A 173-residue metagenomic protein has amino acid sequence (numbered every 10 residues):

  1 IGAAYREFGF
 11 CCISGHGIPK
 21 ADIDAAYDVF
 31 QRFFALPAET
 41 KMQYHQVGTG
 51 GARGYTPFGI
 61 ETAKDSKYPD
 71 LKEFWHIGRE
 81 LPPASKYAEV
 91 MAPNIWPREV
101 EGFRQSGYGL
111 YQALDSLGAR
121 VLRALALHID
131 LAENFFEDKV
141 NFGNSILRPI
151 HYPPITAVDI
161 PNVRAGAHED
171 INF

Functional and structural regions predicted by a protein language model:
I1-F173: Peripheral, non-catalytic segments flanking oxidoreductase cores
